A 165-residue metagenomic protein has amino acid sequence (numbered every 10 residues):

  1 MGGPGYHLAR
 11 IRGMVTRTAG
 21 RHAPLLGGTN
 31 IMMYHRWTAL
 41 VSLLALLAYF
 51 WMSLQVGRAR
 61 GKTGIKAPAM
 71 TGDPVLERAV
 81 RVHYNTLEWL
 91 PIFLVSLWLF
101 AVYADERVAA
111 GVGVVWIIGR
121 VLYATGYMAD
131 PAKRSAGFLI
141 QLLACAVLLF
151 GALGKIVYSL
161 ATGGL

Functional and structural regions predicted by a protein language model:
R10-I31: Short, Lys/Arg-enriched N-terminal segments with co-localized hydrophobic residues within the first ~10-30 amino acids
M33-G64: N-terminal signal-anchor transmembrane alpha helix
A45-A48, M52, V115-L122, A144-G151: Membrane-embedded alpha-helical transmembrane segments of multi-pass integral membrane proteins
L54-R81: Cytosolic, membrane-interface loops and tails of multi-pass inner-membrane proteins
N85-L97: Core segments of transmembrane alpha-helices that mediate helix-helix packing or line hydrophobic substrate/ligand
F93, A101-T125: Mid-chain, well-packed structural core segment of small domains
A124-A146: Interfacial loop-to-transmembrane junctions
L153-L165: Juxtamembrane boundary at the C-terminal end of a transmembrane helix
